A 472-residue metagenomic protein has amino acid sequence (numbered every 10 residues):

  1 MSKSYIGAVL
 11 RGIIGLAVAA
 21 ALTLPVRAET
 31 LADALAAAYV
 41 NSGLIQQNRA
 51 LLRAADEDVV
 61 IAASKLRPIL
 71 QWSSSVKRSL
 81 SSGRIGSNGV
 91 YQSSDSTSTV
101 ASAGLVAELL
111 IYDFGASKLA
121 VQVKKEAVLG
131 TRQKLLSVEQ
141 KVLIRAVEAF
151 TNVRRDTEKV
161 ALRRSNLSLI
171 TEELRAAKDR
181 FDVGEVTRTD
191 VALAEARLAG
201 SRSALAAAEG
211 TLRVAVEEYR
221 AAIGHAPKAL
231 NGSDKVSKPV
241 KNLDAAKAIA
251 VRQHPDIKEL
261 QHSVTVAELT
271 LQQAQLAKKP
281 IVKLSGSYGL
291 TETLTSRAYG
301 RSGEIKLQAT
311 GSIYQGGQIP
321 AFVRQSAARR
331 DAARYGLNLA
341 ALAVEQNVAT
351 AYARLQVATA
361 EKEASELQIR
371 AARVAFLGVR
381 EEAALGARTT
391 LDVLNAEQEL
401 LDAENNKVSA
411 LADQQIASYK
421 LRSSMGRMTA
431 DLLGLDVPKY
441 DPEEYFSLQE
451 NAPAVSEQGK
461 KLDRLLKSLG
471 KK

Functional and structural regions predicted by a protein language model:
M1-Y5, K141-R252, S263, A274 (+7 more regions): Periplasmic alpha-helical coiled-coil/stalk elements that build and connect Gram-negative outer-membrane
K3, S409-K472: Acidic, low-complexity, intrinsically disordered peripheral segments
R11-T23: Bacterial N-terminal signal peptides
L24-A28: Sec/Tat signal peptide C-region and signal peptidase I cleavage site
A36-Q46, R53-P68, T97, G104-V123 (+8 more regions): A glycine-/polar-enriched beta->alpha junction
V76-S82, I111, Y288-E292, G311-I313 (+1 more regions): Transmembrane beta-strands of outer-membrane beta-barrel pores
S81-S96: Flexible, solvent-exposed loop segments that connect beta-strands
S93-T99, S296-S302: Replace "Gram-negative outer membrane beta-barrel proteins" with "bacterial and organellar outer membrane beta-barrel
